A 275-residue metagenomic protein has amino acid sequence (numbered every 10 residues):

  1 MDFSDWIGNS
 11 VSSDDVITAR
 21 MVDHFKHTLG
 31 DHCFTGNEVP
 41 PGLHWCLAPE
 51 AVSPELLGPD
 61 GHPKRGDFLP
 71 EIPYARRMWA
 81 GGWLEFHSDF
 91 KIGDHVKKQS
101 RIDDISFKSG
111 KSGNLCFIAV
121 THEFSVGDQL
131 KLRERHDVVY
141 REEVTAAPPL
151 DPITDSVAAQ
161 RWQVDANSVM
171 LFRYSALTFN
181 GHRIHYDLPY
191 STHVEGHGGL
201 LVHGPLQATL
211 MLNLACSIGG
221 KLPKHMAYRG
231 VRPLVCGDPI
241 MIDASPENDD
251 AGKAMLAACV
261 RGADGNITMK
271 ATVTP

Functional and structural regions predicted by a protein language model:
M1-E38, I153-Q207, L214-S217: A contiguous, surface-exposed recognition patch within enzymatic or periplasmic domains that forms
M1-H95: Hydrophobic, proline/glycine-rich low-complexity stretches
M1-S10, W79-A166, P233-P275: HotDog/MaoC-like acyl-thioester-processing domains
D5, V16, H44-L47, R77-M78 (+10 more regions): Residue-level preference for alpha-helix termini and adjacent loops
S10, M21, P49-A51, G82 (+9 more regions): Solvent-exposed, flexible loop/coil residues
N37, N114, L222-M226: Short, surface-exposed helix-loop/turn micro-motifs enriched in polar/charged residues
L188-N248, K253-T268, T272: Catalytic-pocket segment enriched in acidic/His residues
